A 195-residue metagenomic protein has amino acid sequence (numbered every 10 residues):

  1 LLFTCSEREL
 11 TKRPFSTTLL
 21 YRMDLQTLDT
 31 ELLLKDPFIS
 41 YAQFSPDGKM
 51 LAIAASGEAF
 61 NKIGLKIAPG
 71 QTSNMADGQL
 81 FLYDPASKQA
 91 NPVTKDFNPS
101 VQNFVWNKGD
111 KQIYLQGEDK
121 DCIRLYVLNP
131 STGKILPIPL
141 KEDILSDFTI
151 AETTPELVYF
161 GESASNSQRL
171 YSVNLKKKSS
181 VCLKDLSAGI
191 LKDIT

Functional and structural regions predicted by a protein language model:
L1-L2, G48-L51, Q112-I113, L157-V158: Hydrophobic beta-strand positions that form the internal "hydrophobic ladder" of WD40/Gbeta-like beta-propeller blades
L2-F3, I123, I135-T195: Non-catalytic accessory segments flanking enzyme active sites
T4-L20, L32-Y41, A54-F81, P92-V101 (+3 more regions): A flexible loop/linker signature enriched in serine peptidases of the S9 family
T17-K35, T154-L157, I190-K192: Short, charged, low-hydrophobicity "junction" segments
D24-L28, D84-K88, N129-G133, N174-K178: Short loop/turn segments that connect beta-strands within beta-propeller blades
P46-D47, K108-G109, E152-T153: Residue-level detector of Asp-centered blade-edge/turn motifs that repeat once per structural unit in beta-propeller
